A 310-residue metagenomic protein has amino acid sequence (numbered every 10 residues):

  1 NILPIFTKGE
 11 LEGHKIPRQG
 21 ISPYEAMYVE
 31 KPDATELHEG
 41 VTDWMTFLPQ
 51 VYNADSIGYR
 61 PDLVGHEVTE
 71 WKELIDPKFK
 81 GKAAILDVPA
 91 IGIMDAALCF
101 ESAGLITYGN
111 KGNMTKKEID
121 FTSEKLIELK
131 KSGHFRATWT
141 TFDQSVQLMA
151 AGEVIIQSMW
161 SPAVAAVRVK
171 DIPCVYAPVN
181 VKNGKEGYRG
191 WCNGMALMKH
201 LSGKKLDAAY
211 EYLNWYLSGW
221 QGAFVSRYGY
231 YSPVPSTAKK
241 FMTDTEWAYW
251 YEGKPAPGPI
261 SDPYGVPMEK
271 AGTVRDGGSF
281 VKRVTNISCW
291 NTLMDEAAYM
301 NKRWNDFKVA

Functional and structural regions predicted by a protein language model:
N1-S56, E186: A structural signal for short loop-to-beta-strand junctions that line the ligand-binding cleft of periplasmic/secreted
K8-H14, V41-W44, V167-V181, W250-E252: Ligand-binding "clamshell"
G13-Q19, L105-S123, N183-E186, Y249-W250: Short, solvent-exposed loop/beta-turn-alpha elements that line the ligand-binding surface or hinge of extracytoplasmic
N53, I119-L129, I172-K199: Periplasmic-binding protein-like
D62-T69, S102-G109, L201-A209: Short helix-loop capping/hinge motifs at secondary-structure junctions, enriched in acidic/polar residues
K82-A96, T107-A177: Ligand-binding pocket segment of bilobal, Venus flytrap-like solute-binding proteins
M195-D276: Mature extracytoplasmic/periplasmic domains
Y264-A310: Conserved C-terminal helix/tail region of periplasmic/extracytoplasmic solute-binding proteins
